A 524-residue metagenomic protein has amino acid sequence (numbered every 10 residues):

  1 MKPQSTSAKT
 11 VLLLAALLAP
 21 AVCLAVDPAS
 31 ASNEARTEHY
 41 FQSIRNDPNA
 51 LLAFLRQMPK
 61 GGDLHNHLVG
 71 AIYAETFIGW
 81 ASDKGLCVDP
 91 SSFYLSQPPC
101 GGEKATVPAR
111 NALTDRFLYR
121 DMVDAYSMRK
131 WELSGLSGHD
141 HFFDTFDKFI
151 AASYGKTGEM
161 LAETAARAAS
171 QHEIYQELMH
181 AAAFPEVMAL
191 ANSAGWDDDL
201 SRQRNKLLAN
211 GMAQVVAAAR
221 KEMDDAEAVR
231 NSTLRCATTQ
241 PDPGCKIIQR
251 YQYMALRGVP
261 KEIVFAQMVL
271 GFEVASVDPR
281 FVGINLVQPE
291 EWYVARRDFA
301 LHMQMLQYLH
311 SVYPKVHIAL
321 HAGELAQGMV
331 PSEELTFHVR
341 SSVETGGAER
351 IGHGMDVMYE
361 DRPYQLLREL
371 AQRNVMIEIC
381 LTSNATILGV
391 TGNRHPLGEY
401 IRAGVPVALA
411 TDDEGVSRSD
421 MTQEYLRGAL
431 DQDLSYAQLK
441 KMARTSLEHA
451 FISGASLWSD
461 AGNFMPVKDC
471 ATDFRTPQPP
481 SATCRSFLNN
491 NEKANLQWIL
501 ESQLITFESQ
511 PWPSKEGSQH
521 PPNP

Functional and structural regions predicted by a protein language model:
K2-L12: Bacterial N-terminal signal peptides that target proteins for export
V11-A21: Bacterial N-terminal signal peptides
V26-P524: Metal-cofactor-binding active-site regions of metalloenzymes
